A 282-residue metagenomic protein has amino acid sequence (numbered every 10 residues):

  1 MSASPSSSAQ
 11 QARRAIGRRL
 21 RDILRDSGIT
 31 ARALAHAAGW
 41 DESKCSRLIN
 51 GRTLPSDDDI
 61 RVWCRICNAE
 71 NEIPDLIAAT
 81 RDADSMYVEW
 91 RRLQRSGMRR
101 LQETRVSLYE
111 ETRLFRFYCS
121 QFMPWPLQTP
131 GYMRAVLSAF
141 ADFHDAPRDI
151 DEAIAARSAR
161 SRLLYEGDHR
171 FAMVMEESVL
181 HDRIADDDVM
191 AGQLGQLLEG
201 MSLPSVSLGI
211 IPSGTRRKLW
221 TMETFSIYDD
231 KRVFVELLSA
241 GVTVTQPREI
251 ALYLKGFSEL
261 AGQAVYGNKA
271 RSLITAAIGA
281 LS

Functional and structural regions predicted by a protein language model:
S2-R19, D26, A31-H36, E42 (+3 more regions): Interdomain hinge/linker segments and adjacent boundary elements that couple functional modules
H181-A185: A generic structural signal for short coil/turn motifs at secondary-structure boundaries
D186-S282: C-terminal regulatory/effector modules of DNA-binding transcriptional regulators
